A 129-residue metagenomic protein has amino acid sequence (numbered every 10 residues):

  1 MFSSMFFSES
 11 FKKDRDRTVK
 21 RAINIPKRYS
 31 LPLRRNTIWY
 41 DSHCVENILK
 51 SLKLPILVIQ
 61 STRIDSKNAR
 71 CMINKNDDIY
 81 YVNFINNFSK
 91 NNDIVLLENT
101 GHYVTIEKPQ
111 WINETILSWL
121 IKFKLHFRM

Functional and structural regions predicted by a protein language model:
M1-E9, E46, Q60-T62, E98-I106: Noncatalytic linker/hinge segments flanking ATPase motor cores
M1-S51: Conserved alpha/beta-hydrolase catalytic His-Asp/Glu region
R17, P32-N36, N47, Y80-N83 (+1 more regions): Alpha-helical elements of Rossmann-like donor-binding domains used by nucleotide-donor carbohydrate transfer enzymes
R21, N36-W39, M72, N91 (+1 more regions): Short N-terminal micro-motifs specific to bacterial/archaeal maturation and metal-cluster initiation sites
A22, L54, R63, F127-M129: Disordered, low-complexity tails and leader-like regions
K27-S30, S42, D78, L97 (+1 more regions): A structural signal for well-ordered alpha-helical scaffolds and beta->alpha junctions
S51-T100: Conserved loop-alpha-helix segment in the C-terminal half of the alpha/beta-hydrolase fold that carries the catalytic
F84-M129: Catalytic active-site module of serine/aspartate enzymes centered on a nucleophile-bearing elbow/loop
